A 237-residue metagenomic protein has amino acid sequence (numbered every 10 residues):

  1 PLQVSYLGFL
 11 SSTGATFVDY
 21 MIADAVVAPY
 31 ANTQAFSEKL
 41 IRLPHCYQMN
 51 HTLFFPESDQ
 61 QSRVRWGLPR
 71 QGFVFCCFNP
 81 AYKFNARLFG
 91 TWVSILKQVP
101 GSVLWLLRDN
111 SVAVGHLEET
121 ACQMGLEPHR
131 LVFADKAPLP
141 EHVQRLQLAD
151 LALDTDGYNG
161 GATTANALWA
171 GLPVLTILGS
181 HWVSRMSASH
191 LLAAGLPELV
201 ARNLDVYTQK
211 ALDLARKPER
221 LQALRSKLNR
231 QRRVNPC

Functional and structural regions predicted by a protein language model:
P1-Q60: Active-site-proximal region of nucleotide-activated glycan assembly enzymes, centered on histidine/acidic-rich loops
P1-S5, I22, W105, D154 (+1 more regions): Structural detector of well-ordered beta-strand residues that form the stable sheet scaffold of enzyme domains
L40, R130-V132, E198: Short, conserved active-site loop motifs that form the nucleotide-linked donor/cofactor pocket
C46-P138, R145-Q147: Conserved catalytic-core segment of nucleotide-activated headgroup transferases in glycan assembly
E141-H142, T163: Short acidic active-site motifs
L151, T155-P236: Catalytic binding pocket for nucleotide-activated donors in carbohydrate/polymer assembly enzymes
